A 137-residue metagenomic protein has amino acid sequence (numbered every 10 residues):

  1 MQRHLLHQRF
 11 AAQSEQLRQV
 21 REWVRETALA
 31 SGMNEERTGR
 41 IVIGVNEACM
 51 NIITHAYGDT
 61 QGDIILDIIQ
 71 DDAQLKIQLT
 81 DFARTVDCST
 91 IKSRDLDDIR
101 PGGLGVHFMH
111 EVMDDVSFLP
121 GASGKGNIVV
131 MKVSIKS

Functional and structural regions predicted by a protein language model:
M1-H7, I53-S137: Conserved beta-strand-loop-beta-strand hairpin that lines the nucleotide-binding pocket of ATP/GTP-utilizing enzymes
L6-Q19: STAS-typified acidic loop motif
R9, S31, E35, D87-S89: Hydrophobic alpha-helical segments with strong N-terminal bias
A12, G32-M33, A56, T60: Short coil/turn residues that cap or connect secondary-structure elements
R18, V24-N46, D98-I99: Conserved short strand/loop->alpha-helix "switch" segment adjacent to the catalytic nucleotide/phosphoryl-transfer site
E47-N51: Conserved polar catalytic motif of the HATPase_c/GHKL fold
